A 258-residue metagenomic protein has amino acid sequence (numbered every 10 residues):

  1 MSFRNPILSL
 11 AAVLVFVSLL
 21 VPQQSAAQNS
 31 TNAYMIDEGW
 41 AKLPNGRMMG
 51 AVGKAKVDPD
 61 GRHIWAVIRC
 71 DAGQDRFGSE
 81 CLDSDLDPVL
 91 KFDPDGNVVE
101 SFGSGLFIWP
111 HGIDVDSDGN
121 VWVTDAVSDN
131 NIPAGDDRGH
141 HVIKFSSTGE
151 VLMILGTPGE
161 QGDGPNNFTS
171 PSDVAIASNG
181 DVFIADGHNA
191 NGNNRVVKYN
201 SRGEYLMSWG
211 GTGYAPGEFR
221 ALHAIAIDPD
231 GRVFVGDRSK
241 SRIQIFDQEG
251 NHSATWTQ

Functional and structural regions predicted by a protein language model:
M1-A11: Bacterial N-terminal signal peptides that target proteins for export
S9-L19: Bacterial N-terminal signal peptides
Q24-Q258: Eukaryotic scaffold repeat domains enriched in small/polar residues
